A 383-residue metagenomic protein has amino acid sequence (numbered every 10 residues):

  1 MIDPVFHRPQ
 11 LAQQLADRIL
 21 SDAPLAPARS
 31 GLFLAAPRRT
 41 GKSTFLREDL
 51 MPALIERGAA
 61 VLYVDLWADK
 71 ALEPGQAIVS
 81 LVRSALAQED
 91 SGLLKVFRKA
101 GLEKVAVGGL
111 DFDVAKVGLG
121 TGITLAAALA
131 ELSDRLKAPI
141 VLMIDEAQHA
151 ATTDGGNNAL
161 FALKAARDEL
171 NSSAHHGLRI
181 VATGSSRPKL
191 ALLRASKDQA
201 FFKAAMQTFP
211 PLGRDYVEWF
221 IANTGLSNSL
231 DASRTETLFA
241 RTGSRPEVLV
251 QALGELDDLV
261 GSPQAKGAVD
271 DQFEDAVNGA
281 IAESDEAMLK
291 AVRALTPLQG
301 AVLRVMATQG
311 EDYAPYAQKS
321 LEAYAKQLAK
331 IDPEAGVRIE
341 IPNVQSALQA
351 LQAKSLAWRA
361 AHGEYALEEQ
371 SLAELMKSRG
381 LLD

Functional and structural regions predicted by a protein language model:
M1-P37, T44-A53: Walker A/P-loop-proximal flanking segment of P-loop NTPase domains
P24-A26, L54-E56, L132-L136, D168-H176 (+1 more regions): Conserved catalytic network of the ASCE P-loop NTPase/AAA+ motor domain
S30-V141, A147-G156, A325-E334: P-loop NTPase nucleotide-binding core
P52, E255, A350-A353: Alpha-helical DNA-recognition elements
H149-S196, F209: Sensor-1/coupling segment of RecA-like P-loop NTPase cores
L192-T237: Helix-loop-helix "sensor" segment of P-loop NTPases
A222, L226-E286, P297: Amphipathic alpha-helical "lid/sensor" segments that cap RecA-like P-loop NTPase cores
A282, E286-D383: C-terminal leucine-rich, beta-strand-based interaction scaffolds used for sensing/assembly
